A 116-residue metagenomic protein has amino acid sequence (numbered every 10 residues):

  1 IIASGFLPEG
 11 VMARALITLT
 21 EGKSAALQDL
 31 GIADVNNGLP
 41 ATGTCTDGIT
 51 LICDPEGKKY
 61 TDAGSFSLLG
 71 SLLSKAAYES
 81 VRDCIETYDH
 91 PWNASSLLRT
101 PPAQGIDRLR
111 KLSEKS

Functional and structural regions predicted by a protein language model:
I1-S116: A structural signal for small-residue-enriched, beta-sheet-centric alpha/beta enzyme cores and oligomeric scaffold folds
